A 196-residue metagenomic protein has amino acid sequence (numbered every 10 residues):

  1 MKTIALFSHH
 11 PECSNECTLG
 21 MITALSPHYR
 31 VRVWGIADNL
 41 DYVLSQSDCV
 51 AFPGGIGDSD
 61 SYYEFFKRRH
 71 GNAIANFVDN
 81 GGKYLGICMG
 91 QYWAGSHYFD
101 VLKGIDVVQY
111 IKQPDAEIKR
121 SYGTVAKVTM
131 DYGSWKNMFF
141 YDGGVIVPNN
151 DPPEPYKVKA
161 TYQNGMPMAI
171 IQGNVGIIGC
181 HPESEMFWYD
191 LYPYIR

Functional and structural regions predicted by a protein language model:
M1-S47: Aromatic-Pro/Gly-enriched surface loop or interdomain linker that acts as a lid/target-recognition segment
S14-N15, S59-D60, W93-S96, M166-I170 (+1 more regions): Short catalytic/ligand-binding loop motif for oxyanion handling, primarily in non-cytosolic enzymes, centered on
R32, L85, D100, K159 (+1 more regions): Hydrophobic/aromatic beta-strand patches that form the interior of the parallel beta-sheet core in alpha/beta enzyme
S45-V50, D190: Conserved acidic residues
C49-G55, V175-G179: Structural motif
G57-D58, Y62-M130: A glycine-rich, often tryptophan-bearing local segment used as a flexible ligand/cofactor-contacting loop or short
K119-N174, G179-W188: Catalytic beta-strand/loop cores that center a nucleophilic Ser/Cys/Thr and support acyl-enzyme chemistry
F187-R196: Acyltransferase
